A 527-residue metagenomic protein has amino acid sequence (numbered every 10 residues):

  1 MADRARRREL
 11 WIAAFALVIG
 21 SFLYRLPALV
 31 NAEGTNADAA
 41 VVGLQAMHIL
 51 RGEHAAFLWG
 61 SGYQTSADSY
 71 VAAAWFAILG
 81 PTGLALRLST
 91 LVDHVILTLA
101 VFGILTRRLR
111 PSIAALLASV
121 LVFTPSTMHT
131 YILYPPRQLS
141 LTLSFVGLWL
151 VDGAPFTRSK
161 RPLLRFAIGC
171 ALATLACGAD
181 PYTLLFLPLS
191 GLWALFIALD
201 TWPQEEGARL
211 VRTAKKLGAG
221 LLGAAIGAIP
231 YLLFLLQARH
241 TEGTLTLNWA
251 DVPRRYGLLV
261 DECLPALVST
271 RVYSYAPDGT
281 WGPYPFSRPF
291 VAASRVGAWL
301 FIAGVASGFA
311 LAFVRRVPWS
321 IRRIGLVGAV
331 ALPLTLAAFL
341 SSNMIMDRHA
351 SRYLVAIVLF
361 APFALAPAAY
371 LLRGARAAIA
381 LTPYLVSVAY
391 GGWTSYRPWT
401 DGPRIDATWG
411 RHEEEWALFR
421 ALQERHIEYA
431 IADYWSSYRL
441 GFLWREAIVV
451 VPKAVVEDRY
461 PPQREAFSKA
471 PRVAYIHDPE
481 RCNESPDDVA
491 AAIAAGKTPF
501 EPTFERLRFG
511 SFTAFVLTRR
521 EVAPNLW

Functional and structural regions predicted by a protein language model:
D3-E9, R107, R158-P162, A198-G218 (+2 more regions): Membrane-interface helix-loop-helix junctions at transmembrane boundaries of multi-pass membrane enzymes, predominantly
A14-V18, L221-A225, A369-P398: Signature aromatic-anchored transmembrane alpha helix within multi-pass, membrane-resident enzymes that catalyze glycan
I19, L88-L109, V146: Transmembrane-helix motifs of polytopic, lipid-linked glycan transferases
P27-A37, L50-R87: Membrane-proximal lumenal/periplasmic loop motifs of glycosylation machinery
T35-N36, I132-L139: Short acidic/glycine- and proline-prone juxtamembrane loop motifs at membrane-interface regions of multi-pass membrane
A118, L148, P162-P181, L187-G191 (+1 more regions): Membrane-interface alpha helices of multi-pass inner-membrane proteins
L143, L185, A292-I302, S320-R376: Hydrophobic/aromatic-rich transmembrane helices and adjacent perimembrane loops
T213-Y284, F290, S294: Membrane-lumen/periplasm interface segments of specific transmembrane helices in polyprenyl phosphate-linked
